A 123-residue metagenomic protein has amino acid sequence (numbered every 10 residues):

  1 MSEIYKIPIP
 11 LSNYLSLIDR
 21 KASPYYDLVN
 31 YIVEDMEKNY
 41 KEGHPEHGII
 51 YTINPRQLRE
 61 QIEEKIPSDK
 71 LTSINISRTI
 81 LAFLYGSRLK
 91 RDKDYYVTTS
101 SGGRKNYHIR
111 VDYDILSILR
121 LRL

Functional and structural regions predicted by a protein language model:
M1-L28: Long, low-complexity, charged/polar intrinsically disordered regions in eukaryotic proteins
P10, L28-Y31, D35, Q61 (+3 more regions): Charge-rich, solvent-exposed alpha-helical interaction surfaces
I18-M36, P55, S77: Short, leucine-enriched amphipathic alpha-helices that occur as contiguous helical runs
Y31-H47: Functional cleft and adjacent loop/helix regions within the main domain that mediate ligand binding or catalysis
D35-N39, K65, D69, S87: Generic recognition of well-structured, leucine-rich alpha-helical segments and adjacent helix-turn regions within
G43-E63: Short acidic, hydrophobic short linear motifs in intrinsically disordered regions
E60, S68-Y96: Charge-enriched amphipathic alpha-helical scaffolds
G86-L123: C-terminal engagement modules used by replication, chromatin/transcription, nuclear envelope/ESCRT, and ubiquitin
